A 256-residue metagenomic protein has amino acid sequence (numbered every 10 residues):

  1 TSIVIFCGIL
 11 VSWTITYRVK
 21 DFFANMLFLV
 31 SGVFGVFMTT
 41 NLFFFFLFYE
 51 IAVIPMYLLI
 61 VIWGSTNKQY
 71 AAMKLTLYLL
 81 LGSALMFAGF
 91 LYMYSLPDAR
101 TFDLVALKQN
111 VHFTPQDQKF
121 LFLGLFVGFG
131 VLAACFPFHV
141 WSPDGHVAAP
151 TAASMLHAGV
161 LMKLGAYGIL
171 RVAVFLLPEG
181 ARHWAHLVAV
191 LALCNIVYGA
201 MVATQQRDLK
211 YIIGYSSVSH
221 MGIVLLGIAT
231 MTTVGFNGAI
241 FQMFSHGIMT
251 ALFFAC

Functional and structural regions predicted by a protein language model:
V4: Short, acidic Gly/Pro/Ser/Thr-rich loop/turn segments
C7-K20, V30-F45, M56-C256: Hydrophobic transmembrane alpha-helices and their helix-loop junctions in integral membrane proteins
N25-F28: Central hydrophobic cores of alpha-helical transmembrane segments in multi-pass integral membrane proteins
E50: Short phosphate-coordinating micro-motif centered on Lys-Gly-acidic
V53: Short, conserved phosphate-binding/catalytic loop or strand-edge motifs used in phosphoryl-/nucleotidyl-transfer
